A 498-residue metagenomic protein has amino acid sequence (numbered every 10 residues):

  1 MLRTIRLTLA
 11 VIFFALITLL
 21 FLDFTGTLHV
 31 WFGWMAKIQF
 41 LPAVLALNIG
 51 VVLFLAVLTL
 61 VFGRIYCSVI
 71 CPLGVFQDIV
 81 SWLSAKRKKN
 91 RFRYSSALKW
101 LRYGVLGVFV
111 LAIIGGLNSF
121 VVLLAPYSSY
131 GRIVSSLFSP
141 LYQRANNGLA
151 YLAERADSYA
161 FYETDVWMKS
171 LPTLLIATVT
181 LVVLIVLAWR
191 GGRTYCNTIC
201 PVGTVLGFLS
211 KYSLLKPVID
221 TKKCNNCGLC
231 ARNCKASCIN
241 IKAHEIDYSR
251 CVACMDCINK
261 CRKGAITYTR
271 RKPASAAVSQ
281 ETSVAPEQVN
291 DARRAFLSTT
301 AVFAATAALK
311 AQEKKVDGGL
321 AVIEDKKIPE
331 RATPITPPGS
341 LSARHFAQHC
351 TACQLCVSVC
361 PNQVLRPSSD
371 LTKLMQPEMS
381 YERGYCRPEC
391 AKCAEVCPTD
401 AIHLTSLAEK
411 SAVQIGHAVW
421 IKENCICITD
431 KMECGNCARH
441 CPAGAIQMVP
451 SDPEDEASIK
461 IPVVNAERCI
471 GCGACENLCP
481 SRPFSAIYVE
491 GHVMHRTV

Functional and structural regions predicted by a protein language model:
M1-H244, S249-R250, D256-V498: Non-ligating segments of multi-cofactor redox enzymes
